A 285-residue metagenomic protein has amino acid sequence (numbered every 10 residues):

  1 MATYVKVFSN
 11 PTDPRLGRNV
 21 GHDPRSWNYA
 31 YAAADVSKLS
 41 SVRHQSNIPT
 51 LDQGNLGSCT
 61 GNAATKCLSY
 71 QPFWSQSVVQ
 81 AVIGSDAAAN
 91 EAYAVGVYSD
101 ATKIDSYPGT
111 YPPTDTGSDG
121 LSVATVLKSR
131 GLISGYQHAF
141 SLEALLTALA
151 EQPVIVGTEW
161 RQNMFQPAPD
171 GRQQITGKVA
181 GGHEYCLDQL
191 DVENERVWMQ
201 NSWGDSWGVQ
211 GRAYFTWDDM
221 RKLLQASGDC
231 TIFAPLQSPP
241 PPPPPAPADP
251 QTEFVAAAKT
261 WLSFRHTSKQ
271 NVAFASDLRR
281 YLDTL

Functional and structural regions predicted by a protein language model:
M1-K259, R265, D277-L285: Catalytic-core signature of thiol
S268-N271: NTP/phosphate- and nucleic-acid-binding module
